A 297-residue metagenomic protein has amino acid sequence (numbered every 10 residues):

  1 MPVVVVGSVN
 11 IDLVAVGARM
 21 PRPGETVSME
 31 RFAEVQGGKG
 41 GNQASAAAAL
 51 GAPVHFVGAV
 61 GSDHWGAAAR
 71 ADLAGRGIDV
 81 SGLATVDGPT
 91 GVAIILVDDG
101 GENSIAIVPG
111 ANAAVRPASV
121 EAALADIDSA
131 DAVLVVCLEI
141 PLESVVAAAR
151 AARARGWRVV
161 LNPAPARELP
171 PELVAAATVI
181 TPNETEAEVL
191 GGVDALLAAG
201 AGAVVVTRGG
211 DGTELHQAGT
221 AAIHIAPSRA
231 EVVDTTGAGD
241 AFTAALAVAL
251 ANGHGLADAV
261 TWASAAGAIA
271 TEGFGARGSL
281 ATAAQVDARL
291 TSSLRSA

Functional and structural regions predicted by a protein language model:
M1-A59, H64-A68, A74-G75, V232 (+1 more regions): Glycine-rich phosphate/adenosyl-contacting loop at the front of the ribokinase-like
M1-V9, A71-T85, I95-I223, A297: Ribokinase/PfkB-type carbohydrate-kinase core domain
M20-M29, T181-N183, I223-A226: Short glycine/proline- and charge-enriched loop/turn segments that cap or connect secondary-structure elements
P23, V27-N42, H64, T85-P89 (+6 more regions): Residues at secondary-structure transition points
A48-A49, R153, A251: Gly/Ala-rich phosphate-binding loop of Rossmann-like dinucleotide-binding domains, activating on the conserved
E168, D194-A297: Conserved phosphate-binding/catalytic region of the ribokinase-like
